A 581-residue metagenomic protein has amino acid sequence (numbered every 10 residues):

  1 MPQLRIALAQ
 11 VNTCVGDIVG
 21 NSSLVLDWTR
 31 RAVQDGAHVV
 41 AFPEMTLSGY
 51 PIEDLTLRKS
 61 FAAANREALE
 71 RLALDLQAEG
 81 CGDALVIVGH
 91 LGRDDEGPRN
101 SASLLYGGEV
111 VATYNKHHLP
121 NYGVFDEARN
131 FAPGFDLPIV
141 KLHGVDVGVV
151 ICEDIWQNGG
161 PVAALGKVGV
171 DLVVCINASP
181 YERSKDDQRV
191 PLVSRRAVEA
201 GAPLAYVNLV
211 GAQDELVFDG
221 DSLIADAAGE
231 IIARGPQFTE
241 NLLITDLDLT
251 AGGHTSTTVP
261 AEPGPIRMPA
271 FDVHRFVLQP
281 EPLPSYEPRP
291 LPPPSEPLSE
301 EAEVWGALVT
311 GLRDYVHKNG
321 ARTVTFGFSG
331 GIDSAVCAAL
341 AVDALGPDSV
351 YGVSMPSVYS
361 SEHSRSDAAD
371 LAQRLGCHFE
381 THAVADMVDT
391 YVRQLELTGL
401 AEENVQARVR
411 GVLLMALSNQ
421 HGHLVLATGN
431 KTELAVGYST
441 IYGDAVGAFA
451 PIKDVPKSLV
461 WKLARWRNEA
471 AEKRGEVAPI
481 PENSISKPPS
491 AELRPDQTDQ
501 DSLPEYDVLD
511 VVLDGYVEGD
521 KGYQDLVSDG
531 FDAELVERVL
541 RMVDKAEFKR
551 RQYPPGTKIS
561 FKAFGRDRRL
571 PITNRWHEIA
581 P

Functional and structural regions predicted by a protein language model:
M1-G327, D343, P347, F379: Enzyme catalytic cores with a strong preference for nitrogen-chemistry domains
K141-H143, G201, A251-S329, S334-P581: ATP/NTP-dependent adenylation/nucleotidyl-transfer catalytic domains that generate, transfer, or process NMP-activated
